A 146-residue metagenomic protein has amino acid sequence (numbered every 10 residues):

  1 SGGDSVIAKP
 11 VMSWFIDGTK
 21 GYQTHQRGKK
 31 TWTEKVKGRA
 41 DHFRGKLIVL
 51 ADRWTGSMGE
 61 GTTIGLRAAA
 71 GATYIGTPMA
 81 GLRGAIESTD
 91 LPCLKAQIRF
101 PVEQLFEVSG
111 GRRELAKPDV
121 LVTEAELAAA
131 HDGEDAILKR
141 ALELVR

Functional and structural regions predicted by a protein language model:
S1-R146: C-terminal "post-core" interaction segments
